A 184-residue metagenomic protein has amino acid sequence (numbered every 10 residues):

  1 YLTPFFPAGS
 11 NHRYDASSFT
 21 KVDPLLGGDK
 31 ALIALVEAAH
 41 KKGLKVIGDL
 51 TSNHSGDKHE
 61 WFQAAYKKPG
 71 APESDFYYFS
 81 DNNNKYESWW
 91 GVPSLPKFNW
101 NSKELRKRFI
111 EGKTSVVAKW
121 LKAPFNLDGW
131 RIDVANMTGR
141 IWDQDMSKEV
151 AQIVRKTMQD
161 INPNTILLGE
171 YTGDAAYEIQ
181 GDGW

Functional and structural regions predicted by a protein language model:
Y1-W184: Active-site and adjacent substrate-binding regions of carbohydrate-active enzymes
